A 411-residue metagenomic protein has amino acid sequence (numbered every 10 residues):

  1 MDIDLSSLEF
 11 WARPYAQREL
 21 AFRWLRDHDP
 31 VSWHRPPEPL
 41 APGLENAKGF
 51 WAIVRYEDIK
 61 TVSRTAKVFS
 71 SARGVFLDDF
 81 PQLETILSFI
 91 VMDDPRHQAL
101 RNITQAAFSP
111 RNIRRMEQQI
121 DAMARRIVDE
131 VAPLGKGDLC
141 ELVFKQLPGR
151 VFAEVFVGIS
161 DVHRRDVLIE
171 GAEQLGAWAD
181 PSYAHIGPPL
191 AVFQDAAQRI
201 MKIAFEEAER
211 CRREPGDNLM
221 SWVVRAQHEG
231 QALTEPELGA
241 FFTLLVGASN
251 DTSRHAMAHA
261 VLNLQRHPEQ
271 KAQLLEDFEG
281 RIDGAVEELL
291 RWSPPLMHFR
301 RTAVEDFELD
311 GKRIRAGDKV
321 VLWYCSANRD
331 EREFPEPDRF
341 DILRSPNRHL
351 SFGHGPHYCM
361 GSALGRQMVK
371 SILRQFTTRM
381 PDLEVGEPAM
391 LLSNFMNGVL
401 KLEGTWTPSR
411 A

Functional and structural regions predicted by a protein language model:
M1-A411: Cytochrome P450
